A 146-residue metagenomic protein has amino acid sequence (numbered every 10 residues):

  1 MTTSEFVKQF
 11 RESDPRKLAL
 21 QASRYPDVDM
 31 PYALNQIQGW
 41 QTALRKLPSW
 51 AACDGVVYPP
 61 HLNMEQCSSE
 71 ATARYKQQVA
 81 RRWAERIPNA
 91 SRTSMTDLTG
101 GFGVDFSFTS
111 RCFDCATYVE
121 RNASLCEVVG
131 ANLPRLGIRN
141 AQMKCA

Functional and structural regions predicted by a protein language model:
M1-A146: SAM-dependent transferase fold signal centered on methyltransferase-like domains, encompassing both Class I
